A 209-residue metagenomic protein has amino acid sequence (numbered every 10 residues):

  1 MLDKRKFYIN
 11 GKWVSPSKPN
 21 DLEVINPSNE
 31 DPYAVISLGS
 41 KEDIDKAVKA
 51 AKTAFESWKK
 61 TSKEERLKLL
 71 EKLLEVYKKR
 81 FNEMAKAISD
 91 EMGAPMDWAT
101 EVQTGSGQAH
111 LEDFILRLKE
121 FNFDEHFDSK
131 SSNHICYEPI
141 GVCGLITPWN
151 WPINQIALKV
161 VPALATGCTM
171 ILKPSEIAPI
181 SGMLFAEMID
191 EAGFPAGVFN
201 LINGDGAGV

Functional and structural regions predicted by a protein language model:
M1-D124, D128-S131: N-terminal Rossmann-like NAD(P)+-binding subdomain of aldehyde/semialdehyde dehydrogenases
F123-V209: Rossmann-like NAD(P) dinucleotide-binding subdomain of oxidoreductase/dehydrogenase enzymes
